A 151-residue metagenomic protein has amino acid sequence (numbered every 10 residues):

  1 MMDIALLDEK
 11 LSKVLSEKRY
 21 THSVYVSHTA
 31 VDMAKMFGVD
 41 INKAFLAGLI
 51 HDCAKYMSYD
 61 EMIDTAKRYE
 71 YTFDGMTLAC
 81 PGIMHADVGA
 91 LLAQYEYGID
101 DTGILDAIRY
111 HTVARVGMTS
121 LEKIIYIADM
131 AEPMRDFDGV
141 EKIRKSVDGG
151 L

Functional and structural regions predicted by a protein language model:
M1-D3: Non-catalytic interface/linker regions that flank or bridge core catalytic/transmembrane domains
L6-K13, M36-L151: Divalent metal-dependent catalytic cores for phosphoryl transfer on phosphate-bearing substrates
E17-R19: A short, charge-rich alpha-helical start-of-domain segment used by transcription regulators
H22: N-terminal glycine-rich anion-binding loops that anchor highly charged ligand groups
T29-A30, G89: Short, well-ordered amphipathic alpha-helical segments that serve as non-catalytic structural scaffolds within diverse
